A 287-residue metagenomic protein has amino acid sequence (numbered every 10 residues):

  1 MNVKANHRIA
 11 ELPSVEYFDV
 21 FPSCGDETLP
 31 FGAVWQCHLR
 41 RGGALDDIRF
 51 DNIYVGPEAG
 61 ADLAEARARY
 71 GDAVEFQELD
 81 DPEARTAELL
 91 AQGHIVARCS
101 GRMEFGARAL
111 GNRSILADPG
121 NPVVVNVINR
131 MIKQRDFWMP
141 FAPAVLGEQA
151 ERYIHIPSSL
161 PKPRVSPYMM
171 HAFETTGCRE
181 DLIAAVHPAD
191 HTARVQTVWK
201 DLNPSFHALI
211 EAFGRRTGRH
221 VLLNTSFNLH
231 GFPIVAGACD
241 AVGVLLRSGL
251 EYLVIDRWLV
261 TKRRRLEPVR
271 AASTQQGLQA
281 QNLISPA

Functional and structural regions predicted by a protein language model:
M1-A287: Flexible beta->alpha loop and helix N-cap segments adjacent to enzyme active/binding sites
